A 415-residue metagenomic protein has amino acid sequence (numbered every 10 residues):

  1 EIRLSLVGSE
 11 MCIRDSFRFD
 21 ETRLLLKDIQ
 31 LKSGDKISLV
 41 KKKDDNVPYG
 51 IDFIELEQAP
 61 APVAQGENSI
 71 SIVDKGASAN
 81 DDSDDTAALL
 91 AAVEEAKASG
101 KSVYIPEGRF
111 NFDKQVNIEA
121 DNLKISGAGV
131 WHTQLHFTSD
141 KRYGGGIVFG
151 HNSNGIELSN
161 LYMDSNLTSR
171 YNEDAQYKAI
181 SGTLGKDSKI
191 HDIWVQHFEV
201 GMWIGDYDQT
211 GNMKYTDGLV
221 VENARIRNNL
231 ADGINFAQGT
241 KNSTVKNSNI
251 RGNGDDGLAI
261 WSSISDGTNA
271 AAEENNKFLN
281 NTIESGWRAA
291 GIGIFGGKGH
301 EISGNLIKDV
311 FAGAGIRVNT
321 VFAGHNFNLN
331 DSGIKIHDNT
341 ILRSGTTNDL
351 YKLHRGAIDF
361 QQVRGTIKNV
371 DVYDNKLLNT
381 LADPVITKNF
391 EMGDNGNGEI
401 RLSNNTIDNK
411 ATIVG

Functional and structural regions predicted by a protein language model:
I2-G8, I13: Single conserved hydrophobic/aromatic residue that forms the stacking wall/gate of nucleotide- or nucleobase-binding
R14-K36: Short, surface-exposed tryptophan/glycine-enriched loops that mediate extracellular molecular recognition
L39-V47: Short beta-strand-plus-loop segments that form exposed binding edges in beta-rich domains
I54-L56, L161: Extracellular beta-strand elements of beta-rich domains used for carbohydrate recognition/degradation or cell-matrix
I72-P106, N117: Acidic Gly/Asp/Thr-rich repetitive segments characteristic of extracellular carbohydrate-active and adhesion proteins
L90, E94-E95, N111-S126, Q134-N160 (+4 more regions): Extracellular beta-strand-rich solenoid/capping regions of secreted or surface-exposed proteins that bind or remodel
K101, D113-Q115, Q134-T138, R142-G146 (+10 more regions): Short glycine/acidic-rich loop motifs that flank beta-strands on beta-rich extracellular proteins
A128-W131, N154-S165, K186-E199, K214-D232 (+8 more regions): Right-handed parallel beta-helix
